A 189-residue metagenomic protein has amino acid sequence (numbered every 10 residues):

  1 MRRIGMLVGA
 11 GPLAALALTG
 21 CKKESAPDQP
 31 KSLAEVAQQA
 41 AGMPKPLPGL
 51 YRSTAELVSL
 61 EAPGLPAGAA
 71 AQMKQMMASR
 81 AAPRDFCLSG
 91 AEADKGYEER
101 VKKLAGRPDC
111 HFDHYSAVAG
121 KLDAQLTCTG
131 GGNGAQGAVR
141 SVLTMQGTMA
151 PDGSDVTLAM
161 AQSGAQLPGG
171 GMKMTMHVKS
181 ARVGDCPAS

Functional and structural regions predicted by a protein language model:
M1-G11: Bacterial N-terminal signal peptides that target proteins for export
C21-E24: Bacterial signal peptide processing site
V36-L50: N-terminal helix-cap/turn-to-beta initiation motif at the start of protein domains
L60-P83: Mixed-charge, low-complexity intrinsically disordered segments
S79-Q136: Predominantly extracellular/secreted and cell-surface proteins with exposed, flexible low-complexity segments
D85-F86, F112-H114, S141-M149, M176-R182: Hydrophobic/aromatic beta-strand elements that line small-molecule binding cavities or substrate pockets in beta-rich
A161-S189: Edge beta-strand at a domain terminus
